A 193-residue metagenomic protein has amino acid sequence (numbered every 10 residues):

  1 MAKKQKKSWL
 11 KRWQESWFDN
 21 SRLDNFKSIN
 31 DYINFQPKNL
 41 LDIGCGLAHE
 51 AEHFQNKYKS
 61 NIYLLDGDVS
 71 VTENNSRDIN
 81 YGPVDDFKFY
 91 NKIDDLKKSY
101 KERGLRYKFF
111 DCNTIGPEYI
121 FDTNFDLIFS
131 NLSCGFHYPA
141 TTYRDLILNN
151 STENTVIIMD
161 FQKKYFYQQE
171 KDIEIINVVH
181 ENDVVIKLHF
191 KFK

Functional and structural regions predicted by a protein language model:
M1-I33: Class I SAM-dependent methyltransferase Rossmann-like catalytic core, especially the SAM/SAH-binding loop
P37-G46: Conserved class I S-adenosyl-L-methionine
L47-Y58, R77: Conserved SAM-binding loop of SAM-dependent methyltransferases across substrates and taxa, primarily the Class I
Y81-P117: S-adenosyl-L-methionine
I115-I128: A short acidic, Gly/Pro-enriched loop at the edge of an enzyme's catalytic core that lines a small-molecule cofactor
D126-A140: A short SAM/SAH-binding and catalytic strip from SAM-dependent methyltransferases
T141-E153: A short glycine-rich, Lys/Arg-flanked "PGG" loop and its adjoining helix->strand segment in the class I
N154-Q162: Conserved beta-strand signature within the Rossmann-like core of class I S-adenosyl-L-methionine
